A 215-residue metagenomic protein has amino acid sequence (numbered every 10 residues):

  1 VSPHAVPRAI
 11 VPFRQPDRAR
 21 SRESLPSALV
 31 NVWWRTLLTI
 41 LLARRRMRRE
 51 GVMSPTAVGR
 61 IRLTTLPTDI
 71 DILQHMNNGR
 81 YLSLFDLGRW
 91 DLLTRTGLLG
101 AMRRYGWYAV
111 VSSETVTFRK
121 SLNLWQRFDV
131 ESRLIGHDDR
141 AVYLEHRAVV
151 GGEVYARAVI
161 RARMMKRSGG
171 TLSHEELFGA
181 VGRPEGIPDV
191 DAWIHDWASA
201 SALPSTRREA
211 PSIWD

Functional and structural regions predicted by a protein language model:
P12-F13, E23-R49, L122-D129, R133-D215: HotDog/MaoC-like acyl-thioester-processing domains
P55-L66: Short amphipathic
R80-R103: Active-site helix/loop of acyl-thioester processing domains in fatty-acid/polyketide metabolism, spanning hotdog-fold
S112-F118: Short structured motifs
